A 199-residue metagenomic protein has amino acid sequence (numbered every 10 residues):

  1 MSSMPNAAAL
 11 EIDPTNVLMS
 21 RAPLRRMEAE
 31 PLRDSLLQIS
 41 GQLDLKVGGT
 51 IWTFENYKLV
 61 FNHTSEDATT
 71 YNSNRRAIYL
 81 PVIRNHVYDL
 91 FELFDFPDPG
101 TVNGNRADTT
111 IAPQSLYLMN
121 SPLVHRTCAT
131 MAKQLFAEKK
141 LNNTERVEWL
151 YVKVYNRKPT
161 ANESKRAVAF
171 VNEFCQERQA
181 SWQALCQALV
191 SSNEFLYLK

Functional and structural regions predicted by a protein language model:
S2-V154, K158-T160, A184, L189-K199: An acidic, gly/pro-interrupted, aromatic-rich
K165-C175: Amphipathic alpha-helical segments that form the core helices of the histone-fold
